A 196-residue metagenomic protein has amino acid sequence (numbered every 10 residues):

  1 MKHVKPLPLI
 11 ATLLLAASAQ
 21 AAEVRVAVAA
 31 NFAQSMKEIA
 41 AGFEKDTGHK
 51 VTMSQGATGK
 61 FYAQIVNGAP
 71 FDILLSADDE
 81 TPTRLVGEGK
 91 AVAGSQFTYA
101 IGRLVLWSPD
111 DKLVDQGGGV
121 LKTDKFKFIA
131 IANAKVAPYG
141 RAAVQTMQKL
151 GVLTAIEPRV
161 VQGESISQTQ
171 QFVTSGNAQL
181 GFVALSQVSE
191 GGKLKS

Functional and structural regions predicted by a protein language model:
M1, A16-A19: Glycine-centered signal
M1-L9: Bacterial N-terminal signal peptides that target proteins for export
P8-A16: Bacterial N-terminal signal peptides
A21-Q55, G59-A69, L75-D79, T83-V92 (+1 more regions): Exported/periplasmic ABC-transporter solute-binding proteins
